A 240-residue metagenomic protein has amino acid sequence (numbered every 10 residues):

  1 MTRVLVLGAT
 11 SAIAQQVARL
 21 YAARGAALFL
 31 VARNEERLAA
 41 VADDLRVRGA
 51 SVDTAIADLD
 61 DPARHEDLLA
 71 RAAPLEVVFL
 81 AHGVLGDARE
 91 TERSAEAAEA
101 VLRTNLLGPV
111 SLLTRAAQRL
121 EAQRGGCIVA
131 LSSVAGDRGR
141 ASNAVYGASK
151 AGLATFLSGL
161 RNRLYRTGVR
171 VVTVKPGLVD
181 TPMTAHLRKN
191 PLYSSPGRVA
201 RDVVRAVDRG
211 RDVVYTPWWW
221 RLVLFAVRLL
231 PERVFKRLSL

Functional and structural regions predicted by a protein language model:
T10-S11: Conserved glycine-rich cofactor-binding loop
G25-V41: Conserved glycine-rich Rossmann-like NAD(P)H-binding loop of the short-chain dehydrogenase/reductase
L45-A63: Rossmann-fold cofactor-recognition segment
G83-E99, S142: Conserved mid-core segment of classical short-chain dehydrogenase/reductases
L113, S149: Active-site helix of classical SDR
S133: Residue(s) in the substrate-gating loop at a strand-loop-helix junction that position the organic substrate next
T173, R188-F225: C-terminal helical subdomain
